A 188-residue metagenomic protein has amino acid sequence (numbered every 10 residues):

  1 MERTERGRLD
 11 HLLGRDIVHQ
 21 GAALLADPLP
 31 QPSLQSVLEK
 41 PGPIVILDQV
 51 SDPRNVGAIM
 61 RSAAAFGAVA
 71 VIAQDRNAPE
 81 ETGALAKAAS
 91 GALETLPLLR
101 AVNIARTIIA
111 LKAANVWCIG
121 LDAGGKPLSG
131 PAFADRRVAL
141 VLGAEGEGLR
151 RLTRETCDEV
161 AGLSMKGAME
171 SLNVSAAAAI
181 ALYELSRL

Functional and structural regions predicted by a protein language model:
M1-L188: Post-transcriptional modification and biogenesis factors for structured RNAs of the translation apparatus
